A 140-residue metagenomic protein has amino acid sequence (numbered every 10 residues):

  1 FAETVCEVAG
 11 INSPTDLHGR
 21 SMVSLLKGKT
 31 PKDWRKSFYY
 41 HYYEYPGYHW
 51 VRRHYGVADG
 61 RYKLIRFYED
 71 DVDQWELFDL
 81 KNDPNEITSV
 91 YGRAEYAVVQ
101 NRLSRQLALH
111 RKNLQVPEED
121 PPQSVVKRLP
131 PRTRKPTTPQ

Functional and structural regions predicted by a protein language model:
A2, E7-E76, L80, V98 (+3 more regions): C-terminal cap/loop subdomain of S1 sulfatases and analogous C-terminal strand-loop tails that border
S89-G92: Phosphate-coordinating loops and pocket residues in cytosolic domains that bind phosphorylated ligands
L103-L107: Short amphipathic alpha-helical coiled-coil/interface segments
